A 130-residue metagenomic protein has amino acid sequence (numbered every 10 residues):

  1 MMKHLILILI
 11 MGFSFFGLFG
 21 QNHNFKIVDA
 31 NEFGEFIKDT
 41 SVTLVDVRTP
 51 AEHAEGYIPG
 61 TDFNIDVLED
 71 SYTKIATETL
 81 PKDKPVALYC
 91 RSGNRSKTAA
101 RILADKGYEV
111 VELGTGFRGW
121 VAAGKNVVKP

Functional and structural regions predicted by a protein language model:
K3-I6, F13-F36, V42, P50-P85 (+1 more regions): Rhodanese-like catalytic fold shared by cysteine-dependent sulfurtransferases and DSP/PTP-type phosphatases
Y89: Short, surface-exposed ligand- or partner-binding patches at beta-edge/loop junctions that are enriched in aromatics
